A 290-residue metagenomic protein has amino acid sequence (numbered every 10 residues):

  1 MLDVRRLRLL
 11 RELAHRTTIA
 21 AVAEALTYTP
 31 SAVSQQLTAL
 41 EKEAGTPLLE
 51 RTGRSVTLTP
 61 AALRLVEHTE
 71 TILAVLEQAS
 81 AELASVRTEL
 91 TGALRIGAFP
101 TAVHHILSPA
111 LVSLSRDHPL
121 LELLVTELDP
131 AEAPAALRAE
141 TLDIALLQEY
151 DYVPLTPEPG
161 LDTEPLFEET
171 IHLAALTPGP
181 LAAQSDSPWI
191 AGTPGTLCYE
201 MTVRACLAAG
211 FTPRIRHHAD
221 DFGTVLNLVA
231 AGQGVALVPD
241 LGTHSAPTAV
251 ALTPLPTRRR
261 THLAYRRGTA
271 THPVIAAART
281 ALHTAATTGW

Functional and structural regions predicted by a protein language model:
L7, E43-A44, L65-R87: Alpha-helical linker/hinge and terminal dimerization helices associated with HTH transcriptional regulators
R11-T27: Short helix-boundary/capping micro-motifs
E41-L58: A short LG(V/I)-centered, amphipathic sequence patch enriched for acidic residue(s) preceding the LG motif
T91-P154: Central regulatory/effector-binding core of bacterial HTH transcription factors
D129-P134, R138-L142, Q148, G195-V250: Hydrophobic hinge/microswitch elements
Q148, S187-A209, T271-R279, G289-W290: Secondary-structure junction motif
L155-P165, E169, G223-A270: Beta-alpha-beta core module
P157-P194, H272-P273: Flexible hinge/capping segments at coil-to-helix
